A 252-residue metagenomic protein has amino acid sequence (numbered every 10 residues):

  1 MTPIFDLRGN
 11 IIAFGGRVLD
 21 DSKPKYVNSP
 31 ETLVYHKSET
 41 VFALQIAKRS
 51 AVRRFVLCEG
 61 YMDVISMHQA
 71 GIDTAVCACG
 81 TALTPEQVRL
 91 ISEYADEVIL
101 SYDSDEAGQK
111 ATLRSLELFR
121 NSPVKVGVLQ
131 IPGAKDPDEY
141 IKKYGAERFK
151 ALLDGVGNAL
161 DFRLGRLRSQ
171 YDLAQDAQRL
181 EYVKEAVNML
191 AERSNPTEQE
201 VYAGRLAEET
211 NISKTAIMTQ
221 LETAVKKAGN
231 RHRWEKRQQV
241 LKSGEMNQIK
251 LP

Functional and structural regions predicted by a protein language model:
M1-Y94, V98, A111-T112: Phosphate-handling DNA/RNA-contact segment within nucleic-acid enzymes
D6-R8, K48-F55, A82-V98, Y102-P252: A charged alpha-helical hairpin associated with nucleic-acid processing machineries
